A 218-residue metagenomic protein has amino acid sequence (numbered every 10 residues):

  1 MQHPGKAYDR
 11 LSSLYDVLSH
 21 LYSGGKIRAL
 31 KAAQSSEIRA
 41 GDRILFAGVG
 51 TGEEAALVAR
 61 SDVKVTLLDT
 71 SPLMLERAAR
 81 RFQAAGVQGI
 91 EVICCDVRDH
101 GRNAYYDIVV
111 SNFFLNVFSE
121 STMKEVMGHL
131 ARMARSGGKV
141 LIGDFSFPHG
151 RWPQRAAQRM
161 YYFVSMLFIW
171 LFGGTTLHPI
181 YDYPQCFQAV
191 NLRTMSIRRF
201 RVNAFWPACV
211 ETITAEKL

Functional and structural regions predicted by a protein language model:
M1-R39, E53-E54: Conserved class I S-adenosyl-L-methionine
A40, A134-V140: Short glycine-dipeptide loop
L45-D99: Class I SAM-dependent methyltransferase SAM/SAH-binding core
R98-V109: A short acidic, Gly/Pro-enriched loop at the edge of an enzyme's catalytic core that lines a small-molecule cofactor
I108-T122: A short SAM/SAH-binding and catalytic strip from SAM-dependent methyltransferases
K124-S136: A short glycine-rich, Lys/Arg-flanked "PGG" loop and its adjoining helix->strand segment in the class I
G143-V190, I197-R199: C-terminal alpha-helical "lid/dimerization" subdomain adjacent to the S-adenosyl-L-methionine
V190-R193, R198-L218: Core SAM-dependent methyltransferase catalytic element
